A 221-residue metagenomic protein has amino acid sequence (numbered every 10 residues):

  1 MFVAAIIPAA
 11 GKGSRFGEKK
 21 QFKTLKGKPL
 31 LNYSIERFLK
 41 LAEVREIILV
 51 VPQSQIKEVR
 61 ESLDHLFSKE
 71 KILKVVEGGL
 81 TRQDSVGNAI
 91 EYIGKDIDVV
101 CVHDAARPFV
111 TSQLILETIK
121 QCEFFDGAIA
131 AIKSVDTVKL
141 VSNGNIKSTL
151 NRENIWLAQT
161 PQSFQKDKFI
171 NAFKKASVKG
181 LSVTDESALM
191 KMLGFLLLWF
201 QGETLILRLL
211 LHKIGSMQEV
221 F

Functional and structural regions predicted by a protein language model:
M1-K57: N-terminal glycine-rich phosphate-binding loop and ensuing alpha1 helix
I7, L31, A89, H103-D104 (+3 more regions): Residue-level signal for inorganic ion chemistry
T24, F109, T149, S163 (+1 more regions): Short aromatic/basic micro-patch
N32-I97, S177: Conserved N-terminal catalytic core of the sugar/cofactor nucleotidyltransferase
R45-I47, G127, L196: Residues at the starts of beta-strands that form the adenosine-phosphate
L80-S142, Q159: Conserved beta-loop-beta/alpha segment of the NTase-like Rossmann-fold superfamily that binds/positions NTPs
K139-Q162: Short, flexible, basic/aromatic active-site loop/helix in glycosyltransferases
W156-F221: Conserved alpha/beta core of the MobA/IspD/sugar-nucleotide pyrophosphorylase nucleotidyltransferase superfamily
